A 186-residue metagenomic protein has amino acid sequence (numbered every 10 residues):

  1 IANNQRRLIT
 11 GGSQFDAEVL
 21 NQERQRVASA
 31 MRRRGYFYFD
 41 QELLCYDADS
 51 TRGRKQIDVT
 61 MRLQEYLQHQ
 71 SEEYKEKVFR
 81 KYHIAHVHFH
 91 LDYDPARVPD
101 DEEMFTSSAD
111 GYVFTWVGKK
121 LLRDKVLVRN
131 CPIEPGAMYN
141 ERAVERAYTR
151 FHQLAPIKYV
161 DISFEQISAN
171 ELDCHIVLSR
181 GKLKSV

Functional and structural regions predicted by a protein language model:
I1-V186: Periplasmic polypeptide-binding modules associated with outer-membrane biogenesis and secretion
